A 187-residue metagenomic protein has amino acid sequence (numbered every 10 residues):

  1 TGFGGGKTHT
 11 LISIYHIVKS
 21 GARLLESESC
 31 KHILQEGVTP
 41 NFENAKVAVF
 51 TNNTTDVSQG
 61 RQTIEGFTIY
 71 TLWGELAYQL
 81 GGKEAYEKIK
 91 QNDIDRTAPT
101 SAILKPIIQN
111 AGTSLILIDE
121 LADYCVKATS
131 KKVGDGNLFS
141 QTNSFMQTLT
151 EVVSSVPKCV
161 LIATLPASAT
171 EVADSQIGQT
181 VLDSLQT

Functional and structural regions predicted by a protein language model:
T1-G2, H9-I103: P-loop NTPase motor core
G4-G6, F42-N44, Q109-G112, S155-K158: Short, well-ordered loop/turn elements at secondary-structure boundaries
H16, T129-K132, T148: AAA+ P-loop NTPase catalytic core and its hallmark functional loops
E36, E43-S58, Y70-T71, T148-S155 (+1 more regions): Conserved P-loop NTPase catalytic core
Q79, I103-N110, D135-V160, S184-T187: Substrate-engagement module of ASCE P-loop NTPases
Y86-E120, A128-T129, S140-Q141, V156: Mid-core helix/loop region of P-loop NTP-binding domains shared across ATPases and GTPases
A122-D123, T150: Catalytic acidic motif of RecA-like/P-loop NTPases
Y124-F139, V172-D174: Conserved ATPase-coupling elements of RecA-like P-loop NTPase cores
